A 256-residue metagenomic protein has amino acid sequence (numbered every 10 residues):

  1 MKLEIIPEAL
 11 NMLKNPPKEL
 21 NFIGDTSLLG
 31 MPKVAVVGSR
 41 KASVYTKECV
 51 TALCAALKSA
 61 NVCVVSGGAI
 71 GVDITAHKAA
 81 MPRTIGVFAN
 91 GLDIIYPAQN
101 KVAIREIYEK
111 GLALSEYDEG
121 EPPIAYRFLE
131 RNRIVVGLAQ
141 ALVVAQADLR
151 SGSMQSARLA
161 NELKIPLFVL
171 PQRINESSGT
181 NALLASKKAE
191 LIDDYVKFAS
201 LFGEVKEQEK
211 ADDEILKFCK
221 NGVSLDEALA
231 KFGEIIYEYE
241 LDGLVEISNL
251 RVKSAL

Functional and structural regions predicted by a protein language model:
M1-L256: Glycine-biased, small-residue-rich flexible motifs in mid-sequence functional cores and linkers
